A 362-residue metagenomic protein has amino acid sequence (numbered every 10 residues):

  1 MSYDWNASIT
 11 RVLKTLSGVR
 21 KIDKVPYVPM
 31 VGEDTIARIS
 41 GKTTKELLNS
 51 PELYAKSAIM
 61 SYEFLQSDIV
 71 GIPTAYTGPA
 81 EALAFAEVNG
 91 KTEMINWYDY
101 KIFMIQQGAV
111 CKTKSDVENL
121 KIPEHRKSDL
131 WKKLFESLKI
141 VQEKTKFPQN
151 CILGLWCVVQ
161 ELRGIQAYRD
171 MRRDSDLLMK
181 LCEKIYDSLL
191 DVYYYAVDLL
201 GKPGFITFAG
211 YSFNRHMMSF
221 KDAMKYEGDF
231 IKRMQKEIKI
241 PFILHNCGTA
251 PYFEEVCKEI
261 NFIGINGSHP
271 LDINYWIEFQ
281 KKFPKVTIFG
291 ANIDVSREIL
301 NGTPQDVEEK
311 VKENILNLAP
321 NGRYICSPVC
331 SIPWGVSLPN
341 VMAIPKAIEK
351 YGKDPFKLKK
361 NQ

Functional and structural regions predicted by a protein language model:
M1-A37, G41-L47, P51-S57, D68-I72 (+3 more regions): Active-site loop segments of alpha/beta catalytic cores
A58-F85: Membrane helical hairpin/interfacial module
G78-I122: A contiguous, low-structure linker/loop signature
